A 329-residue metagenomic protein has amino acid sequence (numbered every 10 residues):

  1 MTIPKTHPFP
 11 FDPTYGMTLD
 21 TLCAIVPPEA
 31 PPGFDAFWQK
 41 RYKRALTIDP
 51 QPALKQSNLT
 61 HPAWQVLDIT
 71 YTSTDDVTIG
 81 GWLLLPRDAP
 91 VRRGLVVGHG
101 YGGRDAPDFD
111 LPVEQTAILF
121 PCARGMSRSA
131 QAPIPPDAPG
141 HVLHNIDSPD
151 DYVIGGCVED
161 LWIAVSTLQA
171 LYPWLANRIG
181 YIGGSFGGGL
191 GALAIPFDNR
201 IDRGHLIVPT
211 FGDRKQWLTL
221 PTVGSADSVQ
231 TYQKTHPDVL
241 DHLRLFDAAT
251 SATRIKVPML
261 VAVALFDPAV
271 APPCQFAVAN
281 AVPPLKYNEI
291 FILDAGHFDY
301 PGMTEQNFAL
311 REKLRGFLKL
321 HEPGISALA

Functional and structural regions predicted by a protein language model:
M1-W64, S326-A329: N-terminal targeting or regulatory segments adjacent to alpha/beta-hydrolase or S9 domains
K5, F276-A329: C-terminal catalytic histidine-bearing segment of alpha/beta-hydrolase fold enzymes
G81-L85, P90-G102: Short beta-strand element of the alpha/beta-hydrolase
A106, D110, A117-E159, W217-L218: Cap/lid segment of the alpha/beta-hydrolase catalytic domain
V142-S185: Gly/Ser-rich "nucleophile elbow"/oxyanion-hole loop immediately N-terminal to the catalytic nucleophile in hydrolases
L190-T235, G302: Hydrolase active-site cap/lid region
I255-K256, V261-V263: Short beta-strand/loop motif that positions the catalytic acidic residue of the alpha/beta-hydrolase fold
L265-V270: Acidic catalytic loop of the alpha/beta-hydrolase fold
